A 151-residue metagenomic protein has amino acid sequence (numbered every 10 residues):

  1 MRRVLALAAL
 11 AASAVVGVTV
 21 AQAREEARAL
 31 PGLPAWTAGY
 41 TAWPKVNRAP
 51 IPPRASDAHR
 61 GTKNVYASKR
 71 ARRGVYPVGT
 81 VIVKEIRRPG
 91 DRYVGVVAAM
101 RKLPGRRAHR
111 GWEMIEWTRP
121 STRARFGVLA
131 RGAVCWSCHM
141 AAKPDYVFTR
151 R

Functional and structural regions predicted by a protein language model:
M1-A8: Bacterial N-terminal signal peptides that target proteins for export
A8-V15: Bacterial N-terminal signal peptides
V18-R24: Sec/Tat signal peptide C-region and signal peptidase I cleavage site
V20, A55, H59-T62: A sequence-level detector of short, solvent-exposed, charge-rich linear segments
R24-W43, R48-P53, R73-R151: Sequence context surrounding c-type heme c attachment/ligation sites in exported
H59-R72, V83: N-terminal post-signal-peptidase region of extra-cytosolic proteins
